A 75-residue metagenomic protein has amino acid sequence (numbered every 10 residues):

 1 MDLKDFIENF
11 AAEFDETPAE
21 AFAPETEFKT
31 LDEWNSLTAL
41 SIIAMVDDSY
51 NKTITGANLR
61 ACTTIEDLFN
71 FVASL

Functional and structural regions predicted by a protein language model:
M1-W34, T38-I43, D48-L75: Phosphopantetheine-dependent thiolation modules in NRPS/PKS and related acyl-activating systems
